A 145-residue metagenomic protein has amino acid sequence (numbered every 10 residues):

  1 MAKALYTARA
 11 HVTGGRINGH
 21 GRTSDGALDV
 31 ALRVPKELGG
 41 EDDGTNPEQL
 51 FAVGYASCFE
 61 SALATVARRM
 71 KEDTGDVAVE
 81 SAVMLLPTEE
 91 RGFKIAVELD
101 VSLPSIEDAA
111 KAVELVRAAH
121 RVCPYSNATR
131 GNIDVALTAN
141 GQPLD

Functional and structural regions predicted by a protein language model:
M1-V53, E60-D145: Extended beta-strand/beta-hairpin segments
